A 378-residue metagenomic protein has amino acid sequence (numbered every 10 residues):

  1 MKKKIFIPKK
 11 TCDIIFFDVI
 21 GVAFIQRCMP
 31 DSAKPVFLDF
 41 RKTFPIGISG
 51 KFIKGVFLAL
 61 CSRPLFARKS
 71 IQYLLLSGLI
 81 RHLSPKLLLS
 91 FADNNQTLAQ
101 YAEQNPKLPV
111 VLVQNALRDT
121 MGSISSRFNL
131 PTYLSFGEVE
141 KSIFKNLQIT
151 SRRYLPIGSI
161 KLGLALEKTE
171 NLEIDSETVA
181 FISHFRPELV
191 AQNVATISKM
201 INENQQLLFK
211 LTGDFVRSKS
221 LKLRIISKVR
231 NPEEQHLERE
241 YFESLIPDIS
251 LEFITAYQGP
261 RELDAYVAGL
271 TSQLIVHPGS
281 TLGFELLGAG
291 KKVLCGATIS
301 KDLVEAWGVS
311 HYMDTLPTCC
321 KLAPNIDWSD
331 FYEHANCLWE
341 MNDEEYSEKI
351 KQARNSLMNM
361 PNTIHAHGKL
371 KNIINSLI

Functional and structural regions predicted by a protein language model:
K4-L164, H184, G283: Active-site and donor-binding regions of nucleotide-sugar-utilizing enzymes
D13-F16, V179-A180, K292: Conserved beta-strand elements of the Class I
P85-L88, P131, E177, L270-L274: Conserved acidic residues
S151, P156, I246-D248, G279-M358: Catalytic binding pocket for nucleotide-activated donors in carbohydrate/polymer assembly enzymes
L162-S244: Conserved catalytic-core segment of nucleotide-activated headgroup transferases in glycan assembly
R230-A289: Donor nucleotide-activated moiety binding/catalytic core segment of transferases that use nucleotide-activated donors
M360-I378: C-terminal alpha-helical cap of glycosyltransferases
